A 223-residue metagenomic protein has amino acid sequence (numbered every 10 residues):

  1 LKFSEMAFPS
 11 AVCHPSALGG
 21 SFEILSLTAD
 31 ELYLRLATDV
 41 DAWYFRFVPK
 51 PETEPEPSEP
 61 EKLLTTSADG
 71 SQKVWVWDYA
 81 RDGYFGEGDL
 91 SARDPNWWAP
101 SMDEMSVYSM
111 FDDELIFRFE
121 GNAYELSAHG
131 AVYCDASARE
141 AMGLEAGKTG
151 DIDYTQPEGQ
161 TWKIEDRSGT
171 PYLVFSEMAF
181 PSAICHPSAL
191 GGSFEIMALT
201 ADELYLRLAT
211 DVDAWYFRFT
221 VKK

Functional and structural regions predicted by a protein language model:
L1-K223: First exposed extracellular module after export/assembly in secreted or surface-exposed proteins
